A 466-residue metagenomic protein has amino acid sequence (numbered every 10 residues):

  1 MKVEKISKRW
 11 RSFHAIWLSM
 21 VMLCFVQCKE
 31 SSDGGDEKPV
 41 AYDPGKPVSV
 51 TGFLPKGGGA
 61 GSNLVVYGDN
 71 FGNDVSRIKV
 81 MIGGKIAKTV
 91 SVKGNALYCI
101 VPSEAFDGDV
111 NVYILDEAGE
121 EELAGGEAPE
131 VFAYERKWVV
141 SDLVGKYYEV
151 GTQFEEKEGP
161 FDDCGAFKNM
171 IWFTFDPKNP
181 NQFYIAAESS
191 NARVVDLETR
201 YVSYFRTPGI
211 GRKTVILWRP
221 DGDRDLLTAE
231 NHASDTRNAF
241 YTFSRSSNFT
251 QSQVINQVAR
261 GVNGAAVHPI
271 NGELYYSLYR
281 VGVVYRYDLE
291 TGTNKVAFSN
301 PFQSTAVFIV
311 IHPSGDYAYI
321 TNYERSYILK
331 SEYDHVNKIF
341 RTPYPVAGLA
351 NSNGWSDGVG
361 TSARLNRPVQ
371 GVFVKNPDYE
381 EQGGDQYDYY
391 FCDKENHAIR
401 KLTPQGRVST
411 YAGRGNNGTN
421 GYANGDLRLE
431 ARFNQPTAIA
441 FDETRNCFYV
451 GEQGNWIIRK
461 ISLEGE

Functional and structural regions predicted by a protein language model:
C24-Q27: C-terminal motif of bacterial Sec signal peptides marking the signal peptidase cleavage site
K29-N73, G119-S141: Beta-strand/beta-sandwich contexts
G61-S62, T152-E188: Beta-strand-rich domains and repeat architectures in extracellular enzymes and scaffolds, especially beta-propellers
V66, R136-N169, T199-R212, H232-A233 (+4 more regions): Gly/Pro-rich loop segments of beta-rich domains
D163-P180, G209-L226, N231, Q257-G272 (+3 more regions): Beta-rich, blade/repeat-based domains predominating in secreted/periplasmic proteins but also intracellular
F175-P177, Q182-S189, R219-P220, R224-D235 (+6 more regions): Conserved beta-strand positions in repeat-built beta-propeller and related beta-rich domains
S190-V194, R237-T242, G282-R286, S326-K330 (+4 more regions): A short loop-to-beta-strand structural motif that recurs across blades of beta-propeller domains
N434-E466: Blade-level signature of beta-propeller repeat domains, shared across WD40, Kelch, NHL, RCC1 and BNR/Asp-box propellers
